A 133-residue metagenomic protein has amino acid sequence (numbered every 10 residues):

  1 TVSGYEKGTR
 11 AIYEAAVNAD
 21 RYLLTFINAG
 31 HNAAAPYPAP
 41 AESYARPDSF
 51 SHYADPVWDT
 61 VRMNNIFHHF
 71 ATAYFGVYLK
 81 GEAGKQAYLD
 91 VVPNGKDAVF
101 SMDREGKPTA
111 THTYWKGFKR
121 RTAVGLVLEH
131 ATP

Functional and structural regions predicted by a protein language model:
T1, R21-L24: Catalytic His-Asp charge-relay segment
T1-T9, A34: Conserved alpha/beta-hydrolase "acid-adjacent" motif
G8-N18: Conserved loop-alpha-helix segment in the C-terminal half of the alpha/beta-hydrolase fold that carries the catalytic
N18-A19, N28-N32, P36-P133: Alpha/beta-hydrolase-fold serine-hydrolase catalytic core, especially in secreted/extracellular enzymes
